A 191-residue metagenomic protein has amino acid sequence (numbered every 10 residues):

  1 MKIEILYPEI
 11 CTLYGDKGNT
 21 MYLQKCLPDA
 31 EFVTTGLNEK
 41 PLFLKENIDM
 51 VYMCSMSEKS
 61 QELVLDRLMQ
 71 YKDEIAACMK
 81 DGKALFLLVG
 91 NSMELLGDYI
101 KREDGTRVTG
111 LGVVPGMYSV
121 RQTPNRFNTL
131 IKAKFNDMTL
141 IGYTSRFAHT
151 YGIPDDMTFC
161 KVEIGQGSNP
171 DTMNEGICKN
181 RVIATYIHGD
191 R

Functional and structural regions predicted by a protein language model:
M1-K80, K101: N-terminal beta1-alpha1 cap of cysteine-dependent amidohydrolase-like domains
I5, F32-T34, V113, G142-T144 (+1 more regions): Conserved beta-strand scaffold positions in the cores of enzyme catalytic domains, especially in NTP/NDP-utilizing
E9-L13, M93-L95, R191: Gly/Ser/Thr-rich loops at beta-strand to alpha-helix junctions that form or flank small-molecule/cofactor-binding
P28-D29, G116-S119, T150: Generic secondary-structure signature for well-ordered alpha-helical cores
N47-I48, K83-A84, T106-T109, D137-L140 (+1 more regions): Short coil/turn connectors at secondary-structure junctions
M50-C54, L87, A184-Y186: Structural motif
S57-F135: Cysteine-nucleophile active-site neighborhood
V120-R191: Amide-donor transfer/coupling interface in amidating biosynthetic enzymes
